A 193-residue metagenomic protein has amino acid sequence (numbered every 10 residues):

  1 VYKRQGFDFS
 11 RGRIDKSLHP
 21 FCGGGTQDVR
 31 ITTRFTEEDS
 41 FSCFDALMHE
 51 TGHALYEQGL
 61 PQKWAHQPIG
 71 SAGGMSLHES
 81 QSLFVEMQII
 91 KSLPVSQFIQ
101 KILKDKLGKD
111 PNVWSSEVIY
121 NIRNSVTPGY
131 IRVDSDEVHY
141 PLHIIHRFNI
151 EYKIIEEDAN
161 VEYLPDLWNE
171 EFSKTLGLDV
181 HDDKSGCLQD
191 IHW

Functional and structural regions predicted by a protein language model:
V1-Y2: Short, small-residue-biased leader/transition segments that mark boundaries at the very start of proteins
G6-F7, G52, Y56-L60, E86-P94 (+3 more regions): Hydrophobic/aromatic-lined pockets within catalytic cores
D8-D28: Long, charged, glycine-rich C-terminal linkers/tails
L18-G25, P68-H78: Beta-rich nucleic-acid/ligand-interaction surfaces
T32-A46: Short pre-active-site segment immediately N-terminal to the catalytic Zn-binding motif
S42-P61, E79-L83: Active-site recognition of the HExxH zinc-binding catalytic motif
M75-I89: An active-site-proximal "capping" alpha-helix that borders the catalytic cofactor pocket
K91-W193: Long, amphipathic alpha-helical stalk/connector segments used for oligomerization, subunit docking, or mechanical
